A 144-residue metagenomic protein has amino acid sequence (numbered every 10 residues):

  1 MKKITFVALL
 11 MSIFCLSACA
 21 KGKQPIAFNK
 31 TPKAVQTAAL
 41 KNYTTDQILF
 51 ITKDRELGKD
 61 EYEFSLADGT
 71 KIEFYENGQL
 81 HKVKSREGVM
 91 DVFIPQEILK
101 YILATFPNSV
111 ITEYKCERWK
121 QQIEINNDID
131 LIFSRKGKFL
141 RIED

Functional and structural regions predicted by a protein language model:
M1-I26, A39: Bacterial Sec-dependent N-terminal signal peptides
K21-D144: Interaction-mediating elements
